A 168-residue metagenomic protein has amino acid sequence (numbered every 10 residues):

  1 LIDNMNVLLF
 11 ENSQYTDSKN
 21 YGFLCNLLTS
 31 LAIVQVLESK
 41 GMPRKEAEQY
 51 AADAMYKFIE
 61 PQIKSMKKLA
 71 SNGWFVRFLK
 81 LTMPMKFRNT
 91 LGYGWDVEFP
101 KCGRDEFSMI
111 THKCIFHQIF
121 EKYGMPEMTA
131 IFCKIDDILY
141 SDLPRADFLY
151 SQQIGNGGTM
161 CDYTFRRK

Functional and structural regions predicted by a protein language model:
L1-L37: N-terminal, charged low-complexity regulatory/assembly segments
N4-M5, T111-K113, K134-I135: Short, flexible segments with low predicted structural confidence
T16, K57, G94-D96, S151 (+1 more regions): Compositionally biased, intrinsically disordered low-complexity regions enriched in proline and serine
S18, D53-M55, K113, D137 (+1 more regions): Generic intrinsically disordered, low-complexity segments enriched for polar/acidic and small residues
N20, Y123-M125: Short, contiguous strand/loop micro-motifs
C25-Y123: Amphipathic interaction/junction segments at domain boundaries or subunit interfaces
D105-S108, Q118-I119, P126-K168: C-terminal non-catalytic interaction appendages of large macromolecular assemblies
